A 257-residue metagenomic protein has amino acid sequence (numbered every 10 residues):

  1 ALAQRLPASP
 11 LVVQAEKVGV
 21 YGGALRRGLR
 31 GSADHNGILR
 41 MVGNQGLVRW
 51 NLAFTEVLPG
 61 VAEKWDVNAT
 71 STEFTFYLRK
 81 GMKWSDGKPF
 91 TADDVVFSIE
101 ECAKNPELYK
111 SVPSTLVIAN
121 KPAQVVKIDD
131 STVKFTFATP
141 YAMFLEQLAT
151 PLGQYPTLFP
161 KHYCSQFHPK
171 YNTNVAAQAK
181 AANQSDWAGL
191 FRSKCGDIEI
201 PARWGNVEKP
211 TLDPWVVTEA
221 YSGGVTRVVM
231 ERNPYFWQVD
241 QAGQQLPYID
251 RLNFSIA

Functional and structural regions predicted by a protein language model:
L2-T70, E100, P210-T211: N-terminal lobe/hinge region of extracytoplasmic solute-binding protein
P7, R30-S32, L52-A53, T70-T72 (+7 more regions): Solvent-exposed coil/turn segments that connect beta secondary-structure elements in extracytoplasmic/periplasmic
Q14-G31, E63, E73-F76, V95-I99 (+4 more regions): Short, well-ordered beta-strand elements
E63-Y109, K134-T136, F144-L145: Aromatic- and charge-enriched surface segment that lines or borders ligand/interaction sites
R79, Y235-A257: Ligand-site clamp/hinge motif
C102, P106-V112, Q124-K127, V217-Y235 (+1 more regions): Extracellular/periplasmic solute-recognition and catalytic clefts
S114-G196: Surface-exposed binding/hinge segments that line and control ligand-binding clefts or catalytic entry sites
S185-A220, E231: Alpha-helix-centered segments that form part of catalytic cores
